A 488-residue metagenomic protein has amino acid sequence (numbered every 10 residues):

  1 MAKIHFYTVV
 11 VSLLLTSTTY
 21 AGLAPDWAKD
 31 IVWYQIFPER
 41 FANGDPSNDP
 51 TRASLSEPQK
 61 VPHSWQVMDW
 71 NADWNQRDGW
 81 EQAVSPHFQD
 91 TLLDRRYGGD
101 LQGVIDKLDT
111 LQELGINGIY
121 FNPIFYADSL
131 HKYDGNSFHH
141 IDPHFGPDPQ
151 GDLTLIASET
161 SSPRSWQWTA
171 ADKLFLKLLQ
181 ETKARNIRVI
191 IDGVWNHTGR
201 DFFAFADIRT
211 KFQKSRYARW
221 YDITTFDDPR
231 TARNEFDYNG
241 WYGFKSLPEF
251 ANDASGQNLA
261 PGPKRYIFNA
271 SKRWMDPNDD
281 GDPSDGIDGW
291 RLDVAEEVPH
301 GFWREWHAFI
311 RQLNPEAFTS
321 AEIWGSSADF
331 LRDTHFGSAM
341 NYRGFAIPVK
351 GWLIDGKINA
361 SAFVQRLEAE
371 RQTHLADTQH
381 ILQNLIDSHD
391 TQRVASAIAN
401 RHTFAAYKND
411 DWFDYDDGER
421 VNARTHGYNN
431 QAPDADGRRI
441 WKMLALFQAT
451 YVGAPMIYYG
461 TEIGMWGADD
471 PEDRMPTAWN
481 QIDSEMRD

Functional and structural regions predicted by a protein language model:
T8-S17: Bacterial N-terminal signal peptides
A21-R188, N196, R265, K272: N-terminal structural segment of carbohydrate-active enzymes
P25, K29, D45-V67, A127-P147 (+5 more regions): Aromatic- and acidic-residue-enriched segments that line the glycan-binding/catalytic groove of carbohydrate-active
A28, N43-T91, G325, A362-D488: Loop/helix patches that line or flank the sugar-binding groove of alpha-linked glycan CAZymes
I36, L111, F121, F138 (+6 more regions): Conserved, mostly hydrophobic/aromatic
S85-Q102, N136-D172, F244-K264, D288-V298 (+3 more regions): The substrate-binding groove and active-site-proximal loops of carbohydrate-active enzymes, especially glycoside
L178-I187, N196-H197, F205-Q213, R230 (+5 more regions): Active-site-proximal helices and loops of the catalytic beta/alpha 8
R209-N278, A295: Active-site-adjacent "subsite" loops/lids of carbohydrate-active enzymes
